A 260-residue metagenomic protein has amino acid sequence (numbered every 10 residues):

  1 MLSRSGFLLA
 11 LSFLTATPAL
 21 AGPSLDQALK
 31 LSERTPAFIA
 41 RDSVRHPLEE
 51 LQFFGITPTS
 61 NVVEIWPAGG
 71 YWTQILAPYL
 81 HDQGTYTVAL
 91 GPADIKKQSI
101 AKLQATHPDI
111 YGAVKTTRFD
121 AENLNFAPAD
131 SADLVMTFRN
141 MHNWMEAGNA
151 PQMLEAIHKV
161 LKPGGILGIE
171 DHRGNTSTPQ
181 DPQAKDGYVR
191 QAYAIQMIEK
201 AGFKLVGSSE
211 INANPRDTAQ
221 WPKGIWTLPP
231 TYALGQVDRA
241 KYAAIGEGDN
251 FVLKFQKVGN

Functional and structural regions predicted by a protein language model:
L25-P58: Class I SAM-dependent methyltransferase Rossmann-like catalytic core, especially the SAM/SAH-binding loop
P58-A68: Conserved class I S-adenosyl-L-methionine
A77-P78, A150-P163: A short glycine-rich, Lys/Arg-flanked "PGG" loop and its adjoining helix->strand segment in the class I
L124-V135: A short acidic, Gly/Pro-enriched loop at the edge of an enzyme's catalytic core that lines a small-molecule cofactor
M136-N140: A conserved beta-strand element that flanks and buttresses the S-adenosyl-L-methionine
G164-H172: Conserved beta-strand signature within the Rossmann-like core of class I S-adenosyl-L-methionine
Q180-S208: Conserved Class I S-adenosyl-L-methionine
Y242-N260: C-terminal lobe and adjacent flexible extensions of AdoMet/dcAdoMet transferase-like proteins
